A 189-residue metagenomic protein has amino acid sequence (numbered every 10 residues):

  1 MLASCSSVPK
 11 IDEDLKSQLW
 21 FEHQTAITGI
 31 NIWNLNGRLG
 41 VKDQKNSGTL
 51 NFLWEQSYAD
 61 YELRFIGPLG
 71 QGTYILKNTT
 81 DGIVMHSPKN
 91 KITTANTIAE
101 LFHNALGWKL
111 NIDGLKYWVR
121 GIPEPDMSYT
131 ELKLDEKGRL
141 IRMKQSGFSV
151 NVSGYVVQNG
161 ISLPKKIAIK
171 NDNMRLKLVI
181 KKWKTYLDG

Functional and structural regions predicted by a protein language model:
L2-S4: C-terminal motif of bacterial Sec signal peptides marking the signal peptidase cleavage site
S6-P9: Bacterial signal peptide processing site
H23-Q44: A short, Trp-centered hydrophobic/proline-enriched beta-strand micro-motif
N36, I75-K77, V84, K177 (+1 more regions): Beta-strand-dominated lipid-handling architectures at cellular/organellar boundaries
D43-S47, P68-Q71, D172-R175: Solvent-exposed loop/turn segments connecting transmembrane beta-strands in outer-membrane beta-barrel proteins
F52-E55, L76-N78, S153-Y155: Extended lipid/amphipathic-ligand handling interfaces
D60-K109: An acidic-aromatic
V119-G189: Gly/Pro-enriched, hydrophobic low-complexity segments that function as extracytoplasmic propeptides/linkers
